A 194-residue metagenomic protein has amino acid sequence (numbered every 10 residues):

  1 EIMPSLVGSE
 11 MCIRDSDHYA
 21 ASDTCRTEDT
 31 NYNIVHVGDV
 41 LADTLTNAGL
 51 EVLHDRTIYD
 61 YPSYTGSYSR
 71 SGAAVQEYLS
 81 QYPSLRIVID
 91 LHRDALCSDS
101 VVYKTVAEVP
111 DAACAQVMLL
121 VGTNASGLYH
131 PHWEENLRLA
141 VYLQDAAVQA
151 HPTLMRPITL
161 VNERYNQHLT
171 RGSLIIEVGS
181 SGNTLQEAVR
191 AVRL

Functional and structural regions predicted by a protein language model:
E1-G8: Single conserved hydrophobic/aromatic residue that forms the stacking wall/gate of nucleotide- or nucleobase-binding
M11-C12: Active-site loops and adjacent core secondary-structure elements that bind or stabilize anionic groups
H18-A21, Y61-T65, L96-V102, G127-H130 (+1 more regions): Extracytoplasmic/secreted cell-surface and envelope-processing proteins
E28-H36, T65-S69, H130-R138, G182-V189: Soluble non-cytosolic domains of exported or imported proteins
E28-V106: Catalytic-core regions of hydrolytic enzymes
L96-H130: A short, glycine/acidic-enriched catalytic loop
H132-T159: Active-site-adjacent substrate-binding region of metalloamidase/peptidase-like peptide-processing proteins
M155-L194: Active-site-adjacent mobile loop/cap segments within catalytic or ligand-binding domains
